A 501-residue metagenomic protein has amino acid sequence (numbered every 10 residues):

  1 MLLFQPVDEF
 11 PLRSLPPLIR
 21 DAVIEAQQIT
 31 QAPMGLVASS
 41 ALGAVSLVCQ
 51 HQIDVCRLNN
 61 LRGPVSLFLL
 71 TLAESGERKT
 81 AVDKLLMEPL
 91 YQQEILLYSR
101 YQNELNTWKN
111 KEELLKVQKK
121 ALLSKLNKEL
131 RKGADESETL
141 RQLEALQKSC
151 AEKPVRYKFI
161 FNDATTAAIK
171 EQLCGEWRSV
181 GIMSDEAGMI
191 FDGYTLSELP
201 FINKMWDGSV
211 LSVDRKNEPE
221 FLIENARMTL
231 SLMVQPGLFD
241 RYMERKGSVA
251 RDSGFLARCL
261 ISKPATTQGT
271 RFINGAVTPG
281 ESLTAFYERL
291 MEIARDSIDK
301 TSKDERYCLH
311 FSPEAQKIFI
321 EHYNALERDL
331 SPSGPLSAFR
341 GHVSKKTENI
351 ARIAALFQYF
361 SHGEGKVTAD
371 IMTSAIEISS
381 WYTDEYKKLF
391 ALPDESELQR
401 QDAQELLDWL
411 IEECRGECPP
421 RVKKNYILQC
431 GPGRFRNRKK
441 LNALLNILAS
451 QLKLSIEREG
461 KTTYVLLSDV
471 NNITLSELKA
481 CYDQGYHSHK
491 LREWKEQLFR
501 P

Functional and structural regions predicted by a protein language model:
M1-P501: Phosphate-handling catalytic cores of nucleic-acid transaction enzymes
